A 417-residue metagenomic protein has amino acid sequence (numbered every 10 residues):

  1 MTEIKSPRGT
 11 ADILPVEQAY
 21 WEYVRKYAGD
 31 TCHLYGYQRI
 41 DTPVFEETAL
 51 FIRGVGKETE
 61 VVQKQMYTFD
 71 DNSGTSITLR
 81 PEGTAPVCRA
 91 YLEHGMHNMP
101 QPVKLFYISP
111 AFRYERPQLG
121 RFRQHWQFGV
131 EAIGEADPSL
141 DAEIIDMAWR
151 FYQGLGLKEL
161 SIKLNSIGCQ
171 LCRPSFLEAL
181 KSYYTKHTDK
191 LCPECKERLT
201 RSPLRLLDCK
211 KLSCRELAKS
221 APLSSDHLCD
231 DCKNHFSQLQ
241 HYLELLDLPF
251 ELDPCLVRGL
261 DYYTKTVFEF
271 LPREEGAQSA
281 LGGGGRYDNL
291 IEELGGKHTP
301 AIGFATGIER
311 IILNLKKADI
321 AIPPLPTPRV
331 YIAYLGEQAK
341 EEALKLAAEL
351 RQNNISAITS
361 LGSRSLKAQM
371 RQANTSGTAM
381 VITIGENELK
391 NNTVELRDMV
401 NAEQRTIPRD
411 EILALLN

Functional and structural regions predicted by a protein language model:
M1-Q372, S376-L416: TRNA-recognition modules of translation machinery and tRNA-sensing kinases, especially anticodon-binding
